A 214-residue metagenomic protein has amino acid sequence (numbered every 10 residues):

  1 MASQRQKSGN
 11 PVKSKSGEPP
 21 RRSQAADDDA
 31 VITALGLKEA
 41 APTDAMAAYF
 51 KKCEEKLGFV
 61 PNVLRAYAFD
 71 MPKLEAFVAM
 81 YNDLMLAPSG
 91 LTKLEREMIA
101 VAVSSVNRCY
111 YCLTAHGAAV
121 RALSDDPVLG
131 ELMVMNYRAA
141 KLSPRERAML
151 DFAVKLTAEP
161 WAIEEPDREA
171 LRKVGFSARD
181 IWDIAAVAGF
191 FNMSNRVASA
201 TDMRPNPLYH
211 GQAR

Functional and structural regions predicted by a protein language model:
M1-R214: Hydrophobic alpha-helical segments
